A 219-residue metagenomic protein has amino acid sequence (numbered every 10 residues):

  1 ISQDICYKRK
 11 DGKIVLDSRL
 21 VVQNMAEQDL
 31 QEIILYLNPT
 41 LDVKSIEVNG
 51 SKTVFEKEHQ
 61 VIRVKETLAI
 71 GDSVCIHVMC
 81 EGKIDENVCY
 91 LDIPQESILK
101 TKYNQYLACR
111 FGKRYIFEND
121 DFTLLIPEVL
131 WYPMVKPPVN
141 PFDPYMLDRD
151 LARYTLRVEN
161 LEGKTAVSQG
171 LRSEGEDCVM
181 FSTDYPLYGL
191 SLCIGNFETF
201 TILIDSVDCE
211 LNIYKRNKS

Functional and structural regions predicted by a protein language model:
I1-V15, I116, M146: N-terminal, polar/Ser/Thr-rich
I1-Y7, H59-V64, P138-D143, S168: Short structured motifs
S2, K13-R19, E32, S73-C75 (+3 more regions): Intrinsic-disorder/low-complexity, polar/charged segments enriched in Ser/Thr/Lys/Arg/Asp/Glu/Gln
R19-T40, P141-L161: Surface-exposed beta-strand/loop patches in extracellular or lumenal glycoproteins
N38-K102, F142, G175: A surface-exposed beta-strand-loop module
I70-I76, D184-F197: C-terminal beta-strand-rich structural cap/linker in extracellular carbohydrate-active enzymes
M79-L190: Extended, low-hydrophobicity, Ser/Thr/Pro/Gly-biased non-transmembrane segments
L156, V179-M180, E198-S219: Juxtacatalytic substrate-recognition/specificity segment
